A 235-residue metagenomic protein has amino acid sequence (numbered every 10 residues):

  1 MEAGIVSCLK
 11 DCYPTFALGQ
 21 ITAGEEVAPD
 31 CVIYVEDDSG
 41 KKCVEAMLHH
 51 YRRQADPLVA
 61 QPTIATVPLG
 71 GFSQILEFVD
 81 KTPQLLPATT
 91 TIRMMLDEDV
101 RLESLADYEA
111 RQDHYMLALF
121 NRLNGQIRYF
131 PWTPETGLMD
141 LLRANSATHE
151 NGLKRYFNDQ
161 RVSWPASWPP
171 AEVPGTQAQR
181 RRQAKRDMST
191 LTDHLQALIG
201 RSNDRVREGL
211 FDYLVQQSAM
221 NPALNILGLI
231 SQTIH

Functional and structural regions predicted by a protein language model:
E2-C12, I127, L138-R143, L227-T233: Generic hydrophobic, helix-prone segments enriched in Leu/Val/Ile
E2-L102: RecA-like P-loop NTPase motor core
D37, R52-V59, D97-L117, Q216-L227: Short, structured coil/loop segments at alpha-helix boundaries
T66-G70, R128-P131, G200, L210: Short acidic-hydrophobic, aromatic-tinged amphipathic segments that line or gate anion-handling sites
L85-L86, H149, Q160, W164 (+4 more regions): Short secondary-structure junctions and interdomain/linker hinges
M95-D193: Activity-critical C-terminal alpha-helical subdomain
Q177-H235: Terminal low-complexity/disordered tails
